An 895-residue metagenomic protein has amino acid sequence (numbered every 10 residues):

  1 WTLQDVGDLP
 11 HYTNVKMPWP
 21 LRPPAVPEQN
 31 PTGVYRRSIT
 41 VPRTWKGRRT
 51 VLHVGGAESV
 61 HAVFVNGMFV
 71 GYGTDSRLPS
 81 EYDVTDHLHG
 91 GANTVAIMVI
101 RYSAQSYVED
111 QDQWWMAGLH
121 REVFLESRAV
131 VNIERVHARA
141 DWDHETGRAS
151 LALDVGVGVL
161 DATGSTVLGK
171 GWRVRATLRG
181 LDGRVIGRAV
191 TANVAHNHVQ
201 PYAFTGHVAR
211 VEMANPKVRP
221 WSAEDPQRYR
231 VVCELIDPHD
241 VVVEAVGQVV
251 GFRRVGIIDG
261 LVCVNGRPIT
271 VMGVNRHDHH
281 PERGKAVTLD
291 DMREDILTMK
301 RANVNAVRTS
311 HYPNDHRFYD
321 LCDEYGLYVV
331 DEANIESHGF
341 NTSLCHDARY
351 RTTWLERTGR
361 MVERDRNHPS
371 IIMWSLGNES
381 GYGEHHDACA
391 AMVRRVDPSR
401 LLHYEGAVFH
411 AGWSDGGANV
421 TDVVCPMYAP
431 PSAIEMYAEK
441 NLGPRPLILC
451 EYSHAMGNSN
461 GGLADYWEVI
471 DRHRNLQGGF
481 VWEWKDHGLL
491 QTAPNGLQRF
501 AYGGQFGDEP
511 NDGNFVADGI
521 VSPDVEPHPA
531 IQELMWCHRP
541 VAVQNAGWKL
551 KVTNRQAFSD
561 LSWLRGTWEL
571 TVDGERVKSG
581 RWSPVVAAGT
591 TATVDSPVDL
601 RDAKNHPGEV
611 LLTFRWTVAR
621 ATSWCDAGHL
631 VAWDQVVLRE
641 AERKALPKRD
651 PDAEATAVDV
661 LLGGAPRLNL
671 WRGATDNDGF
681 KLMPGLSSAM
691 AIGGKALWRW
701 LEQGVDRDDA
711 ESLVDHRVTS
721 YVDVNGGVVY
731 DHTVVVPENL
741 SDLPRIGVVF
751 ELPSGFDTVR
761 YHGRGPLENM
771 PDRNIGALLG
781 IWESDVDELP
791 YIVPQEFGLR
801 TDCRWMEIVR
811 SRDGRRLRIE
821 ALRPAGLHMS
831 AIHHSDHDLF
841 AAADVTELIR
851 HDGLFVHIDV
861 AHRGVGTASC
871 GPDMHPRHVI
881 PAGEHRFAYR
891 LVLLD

Functional and structural regions predicted by a protein language model:
W1-H53, S103, Y107-D112, M116-L119 (+7 more regions): Extended carbohydrate-recognition surfaces in non-catalytic/accessory domains of CAZymes and lectin-like proteins
L3-V6, P10, A25-R135, L160 (+3 more regions): Accessory beta-strand-rich segments of carbohydrate-active enzymes
T13-P18, M68, Y107, V241-G547 (+3 more regions): Extended substrate-binding grooves/exosites of carbohydrate-active enzymes
W45-R49, L88-A92, G164-L168, Q200 (+2 more regions): Short glycine/proline/serine/threonine-rich loop/turn segments at secondary-structure transition edges
V63-V65, G147-V194, V231, K549-W582 (+2 more regions): Beta-strand-rich binding/interaction modules
R101, S222, P597-G608, V618-T622 (+1 more regions): Beta-strand/loop-rich accessory regions of lumenal/periplasmic or secreted enzymes, predominantly carbohydrate-active
D112-N132, H487, G496-W548, R555-W568 (+7 more regions): Catalytic cores of secreted or luminal carbohydrate-active enzymes
A192-P216, G574-H606: Intrinsically disordered, low-complexity Pro/Gly/Ser/Thr-rich segments with frequent PxxP/GP/PP motifs and embedded
